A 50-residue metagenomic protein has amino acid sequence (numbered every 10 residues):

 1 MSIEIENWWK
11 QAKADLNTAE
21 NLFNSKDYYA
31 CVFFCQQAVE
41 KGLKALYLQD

Functional and structural regions predicted by a protein language model:
M1-D50: Terminal alpha-helical segments
